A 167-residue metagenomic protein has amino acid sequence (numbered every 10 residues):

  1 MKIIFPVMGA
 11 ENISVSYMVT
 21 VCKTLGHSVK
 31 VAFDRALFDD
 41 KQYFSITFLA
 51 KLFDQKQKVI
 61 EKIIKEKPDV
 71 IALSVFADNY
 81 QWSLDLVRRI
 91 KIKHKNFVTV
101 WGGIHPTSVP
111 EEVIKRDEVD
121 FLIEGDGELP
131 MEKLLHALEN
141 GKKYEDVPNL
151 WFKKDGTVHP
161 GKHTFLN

Functional and structural regions predicted by a protein language model:
K2, V31-A36, F48-L166: Glycine-rich beta-alpha loop elements in corrinoid/cobalamin-binding modules across cobalamin-dependent enzymes
I3-V7, M18-V19: Short, Lys/Arg-rich amphipathic segments at extreme N-termini
P6, H27-V29: Hydrophobic, aliphatic-enriched repeat segments that assemble into extended interaction scaffolds in large eukaryotic
V7-V15, V75-Y80: A short, glycine/small-residue-rich beta-strand->loop->alpha-helix junction that serves as a flexible
V15-Y17, Y43: Short, glycine/acidic-enriched capping/hinge loops at junctions between secondary-structure elements
M18-H27: A short, Lys/Arg-enriched amphipathic alpha-helix followed by its capping loop at the start of a domain
K41-L49: N-terminal pre-core extensions flanking Radical SAM catalytic domains
